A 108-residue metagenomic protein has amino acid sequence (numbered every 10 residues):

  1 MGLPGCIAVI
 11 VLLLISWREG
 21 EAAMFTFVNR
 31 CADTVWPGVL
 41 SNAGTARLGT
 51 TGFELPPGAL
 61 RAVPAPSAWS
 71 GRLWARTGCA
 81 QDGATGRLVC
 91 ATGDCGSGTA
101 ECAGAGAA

Functional and structural regions predicted by a protein language model:
G2-E19: Cleavable N-terminal signal peptides of Sec/SRP-targeted secreted and luminal proteins
L14-A108: Folded extracytoplasmic luminal domains of secretory or organellar precursors
